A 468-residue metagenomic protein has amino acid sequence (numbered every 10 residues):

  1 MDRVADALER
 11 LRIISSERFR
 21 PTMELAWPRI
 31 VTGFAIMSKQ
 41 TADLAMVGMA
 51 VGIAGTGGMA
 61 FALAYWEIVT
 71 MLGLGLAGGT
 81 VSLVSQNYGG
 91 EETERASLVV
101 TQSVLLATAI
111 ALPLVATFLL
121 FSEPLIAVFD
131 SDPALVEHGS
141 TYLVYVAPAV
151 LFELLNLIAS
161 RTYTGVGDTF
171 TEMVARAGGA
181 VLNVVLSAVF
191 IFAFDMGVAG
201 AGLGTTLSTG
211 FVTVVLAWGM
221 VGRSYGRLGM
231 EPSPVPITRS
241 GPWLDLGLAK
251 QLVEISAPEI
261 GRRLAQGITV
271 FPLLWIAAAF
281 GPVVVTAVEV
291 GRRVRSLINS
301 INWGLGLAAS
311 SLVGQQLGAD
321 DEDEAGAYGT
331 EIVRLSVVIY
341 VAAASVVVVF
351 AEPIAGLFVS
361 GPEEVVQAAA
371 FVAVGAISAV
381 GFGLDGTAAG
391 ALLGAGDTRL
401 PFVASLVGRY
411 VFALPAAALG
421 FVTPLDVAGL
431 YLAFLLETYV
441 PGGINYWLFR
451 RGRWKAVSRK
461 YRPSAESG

Functional and structural regions predicted by a protein language model:
M1-A26, V84-A149, A193-S256, V313-S378 (+1 more regions): Short alpha-helical transmembrane segments in multi-pass integral membrane proteins
I13-A50, A64-G79, L83, T108-V115 (+4 more regions): N-terminal transmembrane alpha-helices
E24-L44, S208-V212, L216, M220 (+1 more regions): Transmembrane helical elements of multi-pass membrane transporters/channels
R29, G33, L44-A45, L63 (+14 more regions): Transmembrane alpha-helix boundary and packing residues in multipass membrane permease domains and related
S38, A50-I53, N87-G90, G165-V166 (+5 more regions): Helix-loop interface residues and adjacent transmembrane-helix termini in multi-pass membrane transporters, primarily
V47-E67, A134-G139, V198-L203, L248-I255 (+3 more regions): Interfacial/gating helices of multi-pass transporter permease domains
T56-A116, E153-E172, V285-S345, V349 (+2 more regions): Small-residue-rich hydrophobic transmembrane alpha-helices
T70, L74, T141, Y145-T164 (+7 more regions): Short runs within selected transmembrane alpha-helices of multi-pass transporters and secretion channels
